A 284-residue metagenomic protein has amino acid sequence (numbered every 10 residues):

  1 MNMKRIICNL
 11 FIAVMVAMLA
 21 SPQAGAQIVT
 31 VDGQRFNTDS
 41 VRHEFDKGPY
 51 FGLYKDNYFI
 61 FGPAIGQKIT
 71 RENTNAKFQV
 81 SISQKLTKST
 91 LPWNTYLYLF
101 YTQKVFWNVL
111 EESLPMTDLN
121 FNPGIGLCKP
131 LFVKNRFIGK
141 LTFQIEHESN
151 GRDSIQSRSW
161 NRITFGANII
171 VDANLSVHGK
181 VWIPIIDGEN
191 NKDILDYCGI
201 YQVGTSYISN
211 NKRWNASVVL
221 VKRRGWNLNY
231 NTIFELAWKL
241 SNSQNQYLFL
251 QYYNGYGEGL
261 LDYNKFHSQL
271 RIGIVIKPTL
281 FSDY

Functional and structural regions predicted by a protein language model:
M1-R42, F281-Y284: Cleavable N-terminal export/targeting peptides
I28-T95, F106-N108: Solvent-exposed N-terminal domain segments of exported/luminal and surface proteins
I28-V31, S149, I185-D187, S217-V219 (+3 more regions): Intrinsically disordered, low-complexity linker/tail regions enriched in polar/charged residues
V29-T30, F61-A64, G151-R152, I276-Y284: Short amphipathic alpha-helical segments
V41-G48, I82, N231-Y284: Predominantly the C-terminal beta-signal and adjacent terminal strand-loop region of outer-membrane beta-barrel
L53-K55, F59-G62, K88-N210, V218-L220 (+3 more regions): Outer-membrane pore/translocation modules
N75, Q79-S81, N122-G124, T164 (+3 more regions): Membrane-embedded beta-strand positions in outer-membrane beta-barrel channels/transporters
